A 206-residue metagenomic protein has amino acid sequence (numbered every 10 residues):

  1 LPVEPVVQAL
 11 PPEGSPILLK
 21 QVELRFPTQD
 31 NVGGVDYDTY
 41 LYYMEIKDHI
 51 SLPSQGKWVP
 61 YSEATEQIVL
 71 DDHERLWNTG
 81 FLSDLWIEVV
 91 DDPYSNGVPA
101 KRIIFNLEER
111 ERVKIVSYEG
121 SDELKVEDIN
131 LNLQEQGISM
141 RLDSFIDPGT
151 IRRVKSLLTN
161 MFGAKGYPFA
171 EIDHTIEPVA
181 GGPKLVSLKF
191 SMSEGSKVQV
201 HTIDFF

Functional and structural regions predicted by a protein language model:
L1-F206: Immediate N-terminus of the mature polypeptide
